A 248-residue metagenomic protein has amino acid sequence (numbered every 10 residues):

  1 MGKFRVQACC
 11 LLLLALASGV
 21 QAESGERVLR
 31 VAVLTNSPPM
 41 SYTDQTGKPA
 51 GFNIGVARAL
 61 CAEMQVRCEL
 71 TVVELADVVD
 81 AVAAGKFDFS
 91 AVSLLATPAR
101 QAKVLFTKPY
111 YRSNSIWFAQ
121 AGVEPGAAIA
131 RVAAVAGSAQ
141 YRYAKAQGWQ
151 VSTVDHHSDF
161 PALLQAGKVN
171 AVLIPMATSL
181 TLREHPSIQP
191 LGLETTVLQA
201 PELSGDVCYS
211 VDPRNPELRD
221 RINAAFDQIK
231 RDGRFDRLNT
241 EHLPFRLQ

Functional and structural regions predicted by a protein language model:
M1-C9: Bacterial N-terminal signal peptides that target proteins for export
L13-Q21: Hydrophobic h-region of N-terminal signal peptides that target proteins for export in Gram-negative bacteria
E23-L94, A102: Extracytoplasmic small-molecule ligand-binding "clamshell" domains of the periplasmic binding protein/Venus flytrap
L34-N36, Y111-I116, E184-D227, L243-Q248: Periplasmic-binding protein-like
T35-P38, G47-A62, L95, I116-A162 (+1 more regions): Bilobed "Venus flytrap"/periplasmic-binding protein-like clamshell domains and structurally analogous long
G51-M64, V123-R131, V135-Q140, S204-R246: Extended ligand-binding regions for polar small-molecule ligands
E63, T71-V72, A76-F89, A146 (+2 more regions): Short helices/loops that flank or line small-molecule/ion binding pockets
D77-D80, L94-A102, N170-L203: A ligand-binding cleft/hinge motif common to bilobed small-molecule-binding domains
